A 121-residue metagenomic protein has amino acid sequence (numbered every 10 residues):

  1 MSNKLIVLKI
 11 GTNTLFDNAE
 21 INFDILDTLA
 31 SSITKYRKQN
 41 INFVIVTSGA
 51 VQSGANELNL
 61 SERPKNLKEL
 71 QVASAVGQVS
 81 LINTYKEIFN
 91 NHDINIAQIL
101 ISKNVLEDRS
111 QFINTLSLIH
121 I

Functional and structural regions predicted by a protein language model:
M1-I119: Nucleotide/pyrophosphate-binding catalytic subdomain
